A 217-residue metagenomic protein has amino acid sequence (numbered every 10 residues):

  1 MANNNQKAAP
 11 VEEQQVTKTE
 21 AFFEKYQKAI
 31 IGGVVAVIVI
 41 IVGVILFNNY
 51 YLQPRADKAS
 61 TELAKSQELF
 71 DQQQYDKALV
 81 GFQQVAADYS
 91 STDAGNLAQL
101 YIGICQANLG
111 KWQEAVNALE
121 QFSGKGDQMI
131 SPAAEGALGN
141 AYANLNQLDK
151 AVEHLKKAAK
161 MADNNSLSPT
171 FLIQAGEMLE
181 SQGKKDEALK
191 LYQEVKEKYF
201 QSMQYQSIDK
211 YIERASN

Functional and structural regions predicted by a protein language model:
M1-A36: N-terminal positive-inside, membrane-proximal cytosolic segments immediately preceding the first
Q53, A86-G95, G124-P132, A159-S168 (+1 more regions): Short solvent-exposed coil/turn linkers within tandem alpha-helical repeat scaffolds
Y75-D76, W112, L148, K185: TPR-repeat structural position
